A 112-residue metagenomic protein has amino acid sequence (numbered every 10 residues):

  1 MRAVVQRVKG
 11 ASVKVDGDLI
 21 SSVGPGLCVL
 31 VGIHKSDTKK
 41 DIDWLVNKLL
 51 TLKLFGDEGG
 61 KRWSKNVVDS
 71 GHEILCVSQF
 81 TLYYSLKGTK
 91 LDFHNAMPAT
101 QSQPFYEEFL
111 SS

Functional and structural regions predicted by a protein language model:
M1-T89, P104-S112: N-terminal, polar/charged subdomain of small-to-medium soluble alpha/beta proteins
K87-Q101: A charged helix-plus-loop insertion that forms the helical arch/lid used to bind and gate nucleic-acid substrates
